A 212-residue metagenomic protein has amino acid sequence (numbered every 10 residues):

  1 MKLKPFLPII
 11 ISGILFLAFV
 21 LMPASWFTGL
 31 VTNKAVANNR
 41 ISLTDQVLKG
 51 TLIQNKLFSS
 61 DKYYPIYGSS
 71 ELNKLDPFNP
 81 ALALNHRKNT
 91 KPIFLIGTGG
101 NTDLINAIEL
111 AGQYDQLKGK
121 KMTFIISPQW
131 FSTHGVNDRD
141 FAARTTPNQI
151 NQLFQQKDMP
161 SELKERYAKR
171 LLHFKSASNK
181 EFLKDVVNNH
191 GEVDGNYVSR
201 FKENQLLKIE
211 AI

Functional and structural regions predicted by a protein language model:
K4-S25: Hydrophobic membrane-insertion alpha-helices, especially the h-region of bacterial N-terminal signal peptides
T28-K91, E109-L110: Membrane/wall-proximal cationic-aromatic binding patches
N33, I150-I212: Secreted/periplasmic serine-hydrolase-like ester/acetyl group-modifying domain
I41-Q46, A111-P128, L171-E192: A broadly tuned preference for mixed-charge, low-complexity surface segments
Y63-Y67, Y114, Y167, Y197: Sequence-level detector for tyrosine residue identity
L72-E162: Membrane-embedded segments
